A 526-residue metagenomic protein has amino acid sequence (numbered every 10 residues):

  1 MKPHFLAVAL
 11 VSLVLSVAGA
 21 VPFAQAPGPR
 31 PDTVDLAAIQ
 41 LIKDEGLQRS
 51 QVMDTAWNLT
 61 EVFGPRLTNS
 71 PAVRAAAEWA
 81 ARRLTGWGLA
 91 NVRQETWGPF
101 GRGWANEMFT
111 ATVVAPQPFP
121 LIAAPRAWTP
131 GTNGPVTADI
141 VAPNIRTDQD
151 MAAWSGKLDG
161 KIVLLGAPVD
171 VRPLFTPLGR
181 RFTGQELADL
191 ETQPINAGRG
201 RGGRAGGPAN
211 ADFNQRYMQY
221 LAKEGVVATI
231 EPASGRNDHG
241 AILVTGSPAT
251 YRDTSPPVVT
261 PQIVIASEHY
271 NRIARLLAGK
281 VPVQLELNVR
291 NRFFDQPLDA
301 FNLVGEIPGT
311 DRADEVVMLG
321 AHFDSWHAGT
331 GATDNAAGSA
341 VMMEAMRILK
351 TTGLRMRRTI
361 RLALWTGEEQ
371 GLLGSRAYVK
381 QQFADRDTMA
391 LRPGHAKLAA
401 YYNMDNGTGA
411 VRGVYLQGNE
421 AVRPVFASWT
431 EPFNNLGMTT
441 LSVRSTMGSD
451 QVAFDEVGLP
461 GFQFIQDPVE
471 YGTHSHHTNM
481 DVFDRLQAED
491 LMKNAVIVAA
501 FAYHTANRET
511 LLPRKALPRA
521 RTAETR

Functional and structural regions predicted by a protein language model:
V8-A20: Bacterial N-terminal signal peptides
F23-R30, A197-P208, R236, R526: Disordered, low-complexity segments in secreted/periplasmic proteins that are enriched in proline
A26-A38, W57, E61-G198: Noncatalytic luminal/extracellular "stalk/propeptide" segments of secretory-pathway proteins
T33-S70, A241-I242, D324-S325, A400-G409 (+1 more regions): N-terminal capping segment at the start of a domain
A37-A38, V114-A115, P120-A153, A249-A332 (+2 more regions): Soluble metallo-hydrolase cores and metallopeptidase-like ectodomains found primarily in the secretory/periplasmic
I39-L47, E61-A72, A138-N144, A152-A153 (+11 more regions): Second-shell loop/turn segments in exported
P116-P120, N133-A138, G156, G160-I162 (+7 more regions): Metal-dependent peptidase/peptidase-like ectodomains
A205-N210, Q215-M218, A222-K223, A228 (+3 more regions): Active-site-adjacent substrate-binding region of metalloamidase/peptidase-like peptide-processing proteins
